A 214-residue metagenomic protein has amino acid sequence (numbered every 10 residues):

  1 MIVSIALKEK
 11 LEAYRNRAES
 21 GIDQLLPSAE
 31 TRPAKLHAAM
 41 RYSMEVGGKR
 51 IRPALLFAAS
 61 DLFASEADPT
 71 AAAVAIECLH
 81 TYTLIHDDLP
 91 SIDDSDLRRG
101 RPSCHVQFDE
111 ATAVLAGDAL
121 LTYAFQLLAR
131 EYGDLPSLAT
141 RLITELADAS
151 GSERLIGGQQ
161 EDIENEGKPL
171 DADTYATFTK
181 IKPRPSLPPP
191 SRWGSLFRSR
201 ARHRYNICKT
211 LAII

Functional and structural regions predicted by a protein language model:
M1-L26: N-terminal amphipathic/basic leader segments beginning at the initiator methionine
N16, L26, E30-I214: Mg2+-dependent prenyl diphosphate-binding active-site environment of isoprenoid biosynthetic enzymes
